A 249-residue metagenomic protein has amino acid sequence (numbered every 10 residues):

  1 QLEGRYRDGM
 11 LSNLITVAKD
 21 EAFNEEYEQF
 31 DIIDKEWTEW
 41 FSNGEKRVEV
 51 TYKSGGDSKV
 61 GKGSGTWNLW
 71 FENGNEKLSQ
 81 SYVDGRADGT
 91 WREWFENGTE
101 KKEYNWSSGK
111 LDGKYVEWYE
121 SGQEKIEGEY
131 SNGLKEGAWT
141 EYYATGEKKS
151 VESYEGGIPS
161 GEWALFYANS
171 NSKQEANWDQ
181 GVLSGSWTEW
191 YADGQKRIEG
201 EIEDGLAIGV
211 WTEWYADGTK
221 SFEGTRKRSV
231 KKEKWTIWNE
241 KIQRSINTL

Functional and structural regions predicted by a protein language model:
Q1-L249: Glycine/tyrosine- and acidic-biased, solvent-exposed loop/turn segments at the edges of beta-strands
